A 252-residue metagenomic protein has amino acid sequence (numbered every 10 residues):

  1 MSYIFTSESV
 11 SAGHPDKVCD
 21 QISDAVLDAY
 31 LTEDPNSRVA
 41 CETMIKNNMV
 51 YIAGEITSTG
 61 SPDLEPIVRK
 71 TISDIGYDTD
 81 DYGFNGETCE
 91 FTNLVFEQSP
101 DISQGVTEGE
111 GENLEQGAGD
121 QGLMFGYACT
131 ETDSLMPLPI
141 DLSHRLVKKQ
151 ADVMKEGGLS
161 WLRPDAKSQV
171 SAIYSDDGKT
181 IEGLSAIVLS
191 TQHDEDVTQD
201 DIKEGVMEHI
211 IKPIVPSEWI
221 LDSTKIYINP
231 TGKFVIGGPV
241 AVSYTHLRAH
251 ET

Functional and structural regions predicted by a protein language model:
M1-F5, I45-E55, S185-I187: Short glycine-rich, basic-tinged beta-strand/loop micro-motifs
M1-R38: N-terminal, positively charged regions that mediate nucleic acid binding
T6, Y77, N85-P239: Glycine-rich, mobile lid/loop segments that gate access to catalytic sites or pores
S37-M44, S168-A172: Short edge beta-strands and adjacent turn/loop segments
V39-E42, N48-V106: Glycine-rich, N-terminal phosphate-binding loop and its surrounding beta-alpha-beta segment
E55-P62, G232-Y244: Short glycine/threonine-rich loop-to-helix capping motif typified by GTGT followed within a few residues by an Asp-Pro
T245-T252: Conserved small/polar residues in nucleotide/adenosyl-binding loops
